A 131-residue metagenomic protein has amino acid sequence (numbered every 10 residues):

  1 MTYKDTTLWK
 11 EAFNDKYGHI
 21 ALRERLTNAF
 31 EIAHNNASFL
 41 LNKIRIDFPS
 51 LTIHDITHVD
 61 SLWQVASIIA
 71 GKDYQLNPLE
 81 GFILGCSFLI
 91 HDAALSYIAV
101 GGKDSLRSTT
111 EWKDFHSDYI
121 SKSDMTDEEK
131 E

Functional and structural regions predicted by a protein language model:
M1-N42, I46, W63, S96: Boundary/activation segment at the start of structured domains
T6, K16, L51, F115-D118 (+1 more regions): Generic signature of intrinsically disordered, low-complexity segments enriched in small/polar residues
I32-N42, I56-W63, A94, S117-E131: Active-site-adjacent bridging/hinge elements
I46, Y74-E131: Divalent metal-dependent catalytic cores for phosphoryl transfer on phosphate-bearing substrates
F48-I83: Alpha-helical phosphate/pyrophosphate-handling elements in metalloenzyme active cores
